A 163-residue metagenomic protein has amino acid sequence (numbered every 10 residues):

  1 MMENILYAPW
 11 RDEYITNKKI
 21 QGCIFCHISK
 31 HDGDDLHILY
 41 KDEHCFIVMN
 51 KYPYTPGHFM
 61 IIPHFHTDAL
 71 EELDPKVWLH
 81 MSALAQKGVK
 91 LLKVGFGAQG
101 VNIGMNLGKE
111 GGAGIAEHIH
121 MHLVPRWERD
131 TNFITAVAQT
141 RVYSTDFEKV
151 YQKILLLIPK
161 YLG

Functional and structural regions predicted by a protein language model:
M1-G163: HIT superfamily nucleotide-processing domains
